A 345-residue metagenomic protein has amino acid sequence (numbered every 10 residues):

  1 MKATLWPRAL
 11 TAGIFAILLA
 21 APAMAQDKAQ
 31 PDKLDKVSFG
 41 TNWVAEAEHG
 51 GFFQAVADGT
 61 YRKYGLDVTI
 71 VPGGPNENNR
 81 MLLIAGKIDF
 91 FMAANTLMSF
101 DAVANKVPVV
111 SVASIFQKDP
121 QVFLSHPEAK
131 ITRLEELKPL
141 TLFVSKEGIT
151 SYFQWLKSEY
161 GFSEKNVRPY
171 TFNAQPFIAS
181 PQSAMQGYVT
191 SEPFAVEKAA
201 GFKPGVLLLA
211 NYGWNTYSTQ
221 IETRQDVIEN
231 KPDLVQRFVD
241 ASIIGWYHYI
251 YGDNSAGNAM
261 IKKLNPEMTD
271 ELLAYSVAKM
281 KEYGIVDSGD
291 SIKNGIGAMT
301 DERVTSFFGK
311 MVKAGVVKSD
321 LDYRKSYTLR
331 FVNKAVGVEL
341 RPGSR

Functional and structural regions predicted by a protein language model:
M1-T11: Bacterial N-terminal signal peptides that target proteins for export
A9-A21: Bacterial N-terminal signal peptides
D27-Y170, A174-A179, S183-G187, L207-L209 (+1 more regions): Short, glycine-/small- and polar/acidic-enriched structural segments that line small-molecule recognition paths
T60-K63, Y160-F162, A199-G201, E267-D270 (+1 more regions): Short helix-capping segments at alpha-helix termini
T69, E77-N78, A210-N211, A274-K281 (+1 more regions): Short linear loop/turn motifs
L97, F172-T269: Pocket-lining segment of extracytoplasmic ligand-binding domains
K231-V316: Secondary-structure end/capping motifs
D301-R345: Conserved C-terminal helix/tail region of periplasmic/extracytoplasmic solute-binding proteins
